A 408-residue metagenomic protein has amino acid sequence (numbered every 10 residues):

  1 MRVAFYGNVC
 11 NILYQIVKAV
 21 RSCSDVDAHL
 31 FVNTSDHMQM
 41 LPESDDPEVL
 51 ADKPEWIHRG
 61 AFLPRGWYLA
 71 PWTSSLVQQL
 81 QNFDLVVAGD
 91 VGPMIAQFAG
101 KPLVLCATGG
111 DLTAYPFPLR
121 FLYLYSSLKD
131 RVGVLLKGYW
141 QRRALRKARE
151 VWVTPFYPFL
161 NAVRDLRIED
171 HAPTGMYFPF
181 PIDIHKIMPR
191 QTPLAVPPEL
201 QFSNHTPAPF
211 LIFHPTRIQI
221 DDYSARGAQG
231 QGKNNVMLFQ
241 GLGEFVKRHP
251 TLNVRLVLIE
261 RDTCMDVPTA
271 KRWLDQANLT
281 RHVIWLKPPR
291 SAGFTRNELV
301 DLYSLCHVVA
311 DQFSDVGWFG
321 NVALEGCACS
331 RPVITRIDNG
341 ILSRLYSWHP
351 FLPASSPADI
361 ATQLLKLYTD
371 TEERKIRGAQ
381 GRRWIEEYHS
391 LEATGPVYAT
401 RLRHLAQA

Functional and structural regions predicted by a protein language model:
S74-Q78, L122-V153, P158-N161: Membrane-proximal helix-turn-helix segments that form the acceptor-binding/catalytic region of lipid-linked
L85-V87, F98-R131, W152: Active-site proximal beta-strand in glycosyltransferases
F180-D275, H282-P288: Conserved catalytic-core segment of nucleotide-activated headgroup transferases in glycan assembly
Q229, Q312-N321, T335-Y346: Nucleotide-sugar-dependent
D301-W318, R331: Acidic donor-binding loop of glycosyltransferase active sites
A328, P332-R336: Short hydrophobic beta-strand element within catalytic cores of glycosyltransferases and related nucleotide-activated
L342-L364: Change "using UDP/GDP/dTDP sugars" to "using nucleotide sugars
E372-R403: A charged, aromatic-enriched C-terminal amphipathic alpha-helix characteristic of glycosyltransferases across folds
